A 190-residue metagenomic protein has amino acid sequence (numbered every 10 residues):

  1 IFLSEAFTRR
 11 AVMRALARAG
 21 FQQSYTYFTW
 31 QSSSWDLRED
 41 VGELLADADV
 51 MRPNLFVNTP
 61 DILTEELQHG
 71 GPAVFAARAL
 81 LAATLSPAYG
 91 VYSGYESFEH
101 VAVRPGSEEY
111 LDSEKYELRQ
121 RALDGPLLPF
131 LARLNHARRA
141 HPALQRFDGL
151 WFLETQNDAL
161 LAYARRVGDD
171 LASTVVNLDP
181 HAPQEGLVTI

Functional and structural regions predicted by a protein language model:
I1, G20-Q22, R52-L55, A88-V91 (+2 more regions): Beta-sheet entry/capping signal
I1-P53, G70, H100-R133, R166 (+3 more regions): Active-site-proximal helices and loops of the catalytic beta/alpha 8
F2, P60, A82, S93-G94 (+3 more regions): Conserved, mostly hydrophobic/aromatic
L45-D47, A82-A83, L161-G168: A short acidic-Thr-Gly-centered motif at the start of a beta-strand
L63-G71: Short, solvent-exposed helix-loop connector elements
A83-H100: Substrate-binding cleft of secreted/luminal carbohydrate-active enzymes
P126-G149: Amphipathic alpha-helical
L153-I190: Carbohydrate-binding surface patches
